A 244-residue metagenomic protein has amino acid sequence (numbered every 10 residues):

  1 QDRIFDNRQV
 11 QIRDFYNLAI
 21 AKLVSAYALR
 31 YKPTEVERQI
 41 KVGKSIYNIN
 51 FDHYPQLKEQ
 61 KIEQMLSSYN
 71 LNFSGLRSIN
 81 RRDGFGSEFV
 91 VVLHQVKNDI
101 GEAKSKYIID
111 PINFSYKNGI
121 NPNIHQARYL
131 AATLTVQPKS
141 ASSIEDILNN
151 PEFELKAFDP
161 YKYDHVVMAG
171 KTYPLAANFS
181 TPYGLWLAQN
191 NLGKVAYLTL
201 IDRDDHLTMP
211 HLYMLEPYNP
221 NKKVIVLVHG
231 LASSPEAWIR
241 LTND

Functional and structural regions predicted by a protein language model:
Q1-I225, S234-R240: Flexible, membrane-associating and regulatory peripheral segments of lipid-active enzymes
V228-G230: Glycine-rich His-Gly loop
